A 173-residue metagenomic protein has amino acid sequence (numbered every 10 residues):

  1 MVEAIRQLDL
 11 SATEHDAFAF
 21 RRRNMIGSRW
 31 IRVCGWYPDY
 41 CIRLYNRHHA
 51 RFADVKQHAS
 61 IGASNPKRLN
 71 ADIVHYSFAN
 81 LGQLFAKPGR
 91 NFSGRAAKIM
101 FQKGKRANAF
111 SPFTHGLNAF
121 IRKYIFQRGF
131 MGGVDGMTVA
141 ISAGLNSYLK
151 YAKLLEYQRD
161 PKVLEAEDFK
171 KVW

Functional and structural regions predicted by a protein language model:
M1-D160, D168-V172: Catalytic-site signature of metal-activated, phosphate-bearing donor transferases, centered on the GT-A/GT-A-like
